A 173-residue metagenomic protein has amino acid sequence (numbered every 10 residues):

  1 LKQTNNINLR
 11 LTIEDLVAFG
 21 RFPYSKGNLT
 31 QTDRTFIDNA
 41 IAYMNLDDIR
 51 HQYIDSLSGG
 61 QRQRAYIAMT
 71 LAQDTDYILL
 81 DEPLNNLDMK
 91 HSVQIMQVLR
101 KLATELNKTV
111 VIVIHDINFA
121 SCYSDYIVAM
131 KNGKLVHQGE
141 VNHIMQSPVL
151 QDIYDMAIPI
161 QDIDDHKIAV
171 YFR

Functional and structural regions predicted by a protein language model:
Y53-L57: Conserved ABC ATPase signature
I78-E82: Catalytic Walker B motif of ABC-type/P-loop ATPase nucleotide-binding domains
V93-E105: Helical segment within the ABC ATPase nucleotide-binding domain
I114-H115: H-loop/switch region of ABC-family ATPase nucleotide-binding domains
Q138-G139: ABC ATPase "signature
I153-R173: ABC ATPase nucleotide-binding domains
